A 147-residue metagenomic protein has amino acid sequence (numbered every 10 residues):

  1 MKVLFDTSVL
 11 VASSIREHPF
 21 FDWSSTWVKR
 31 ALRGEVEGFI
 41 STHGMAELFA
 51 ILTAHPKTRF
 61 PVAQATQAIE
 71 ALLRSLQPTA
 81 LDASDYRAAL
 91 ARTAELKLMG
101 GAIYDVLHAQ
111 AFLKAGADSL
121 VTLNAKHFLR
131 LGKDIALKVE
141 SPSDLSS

Functional and structural regions predicted by a protein language model:
M1-I40, H55-Q64, R130, K138 (+1 more regions): Short, well-structured N-terminal submotif of metal-dependent ribonuclease cores
S8-V9, H43, L107, K126: Alpha-helix/helix-capping structural signal
R30-A31, L72, L96, L131: Hydrophobic helix-cap positions at the C-terminus of alpha-helices in RecA-like/P-loop ATPase nucleotide-binding cores
F39-T42, T122: Short beta-strand segments at enzyme active-site cores
L52-T79: Helix-adjacent hinge/juxtasegments
Q77-L123: Active-site neighborhoods of divalent-metal-dependent phosphate/nucleic-acid chemistry enzymes
D105-S147: A generic hydrophobic-segment detector
